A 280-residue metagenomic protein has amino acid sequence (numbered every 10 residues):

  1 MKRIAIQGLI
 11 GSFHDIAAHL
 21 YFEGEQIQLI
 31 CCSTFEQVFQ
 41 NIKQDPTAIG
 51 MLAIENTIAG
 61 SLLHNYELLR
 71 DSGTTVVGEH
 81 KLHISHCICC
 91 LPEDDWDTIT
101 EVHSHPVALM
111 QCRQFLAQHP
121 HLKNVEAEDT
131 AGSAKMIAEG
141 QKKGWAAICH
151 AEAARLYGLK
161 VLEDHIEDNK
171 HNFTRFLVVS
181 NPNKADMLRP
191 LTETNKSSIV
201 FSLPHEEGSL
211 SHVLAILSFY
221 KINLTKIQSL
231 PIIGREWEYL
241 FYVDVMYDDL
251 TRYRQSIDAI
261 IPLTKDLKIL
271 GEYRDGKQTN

Functional and structural regions predicted by a protein language model:
M1-N280: Domain-level signature for soluble enzymes in the chorismate/prephenate branch of the shikimate pathway
